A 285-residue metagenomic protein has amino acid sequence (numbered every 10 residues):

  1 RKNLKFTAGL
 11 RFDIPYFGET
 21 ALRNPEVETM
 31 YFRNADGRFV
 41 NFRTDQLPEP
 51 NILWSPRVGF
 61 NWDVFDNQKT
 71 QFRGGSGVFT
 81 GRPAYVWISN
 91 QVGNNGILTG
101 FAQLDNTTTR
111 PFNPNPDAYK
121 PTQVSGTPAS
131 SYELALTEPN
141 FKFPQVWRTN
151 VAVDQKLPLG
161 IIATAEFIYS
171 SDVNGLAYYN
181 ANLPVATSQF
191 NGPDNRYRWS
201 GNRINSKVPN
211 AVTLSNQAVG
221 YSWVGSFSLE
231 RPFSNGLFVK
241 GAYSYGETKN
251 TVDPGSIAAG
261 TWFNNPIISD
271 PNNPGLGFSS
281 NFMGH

Functional and structural regions predicted by a protein language model:
R1-K2, L10, V58-W62, V151-Q155 (+2 more regions): Residues on the lipid-exposed face of transmembrane beta-strands in outer-membrane beta-barrel proteins
K2, T70, Y119, I268-D270 (+1 more regions): Exposed boundary/loop context
K2-F6, Q68-F72, L159-I161, F233-L237: Outer-envelope beta-barrel architecture signal
L10-I14, N24-T29, Y245, A258: Active/binding-pocket-proximal capping segment
I14-P15, F79: Solvent-exposed loop/turn segments at secondary-structure junctions within structured extracellular/periplasmic domains
P15, T164-H285: Gram-negative outer-membrane beta-barrel transporters
G18: Short Gly/Thr/Asp-enriched flexible loops that form oxyanion-binding sites at enzyme active sites
A21-T213: Solvent-exposed loop/turn elements at secondary-structure boundaries
